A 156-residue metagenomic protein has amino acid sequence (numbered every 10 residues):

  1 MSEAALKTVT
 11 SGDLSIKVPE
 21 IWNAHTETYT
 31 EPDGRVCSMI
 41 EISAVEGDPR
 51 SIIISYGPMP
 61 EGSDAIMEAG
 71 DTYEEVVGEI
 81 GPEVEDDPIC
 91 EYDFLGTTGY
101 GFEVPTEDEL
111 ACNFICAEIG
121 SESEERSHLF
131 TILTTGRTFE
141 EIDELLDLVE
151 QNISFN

Functional and structural regions predicted by a protein language model:
S2-T8, R35-M39, D93-E103: Short, hydrophobic/aromatic-rich segments at coil-to-beta transitions
T8-E68, E107-L110: Secretory pathway targeting signatures of secreted, lumenal, and periplasmic proteins
E20-I21, P88, G101, Q151-N152: Extracellular/lumenal ectodomain signal focusing on beta-strand-rich modules and carbohydrate-recognition contexts
I21, E46-P49, L95-T97, A117-L129: Short, solvent-exposed coil/turn segments at beta-strand boundaries
W22, R126-N156: Surface-exposed amphipathic alpha-helical segments
G57, V104, T134-G136: Short beta-strand-to-loop capping motifs
G70-S123: Signature of long, low-cysteine stretches enriched in small and polar/charged residues
